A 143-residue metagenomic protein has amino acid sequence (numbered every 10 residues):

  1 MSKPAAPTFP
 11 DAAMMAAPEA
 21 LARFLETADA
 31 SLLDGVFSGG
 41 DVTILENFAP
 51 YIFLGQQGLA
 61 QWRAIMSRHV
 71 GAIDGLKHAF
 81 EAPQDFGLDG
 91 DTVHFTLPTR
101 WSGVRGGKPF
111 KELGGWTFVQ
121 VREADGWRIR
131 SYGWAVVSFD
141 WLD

Functional and structural regions predicted by a protein language model:
M1-G39: Short, low-complexity N-terminal intrinsically disordered segments enriched in polar/charged residues
A30-L88: A solvent-exposed, acidic/Ser-Thr-rich amphipathic alpha-helical stretch
A72, W101-K111: Short, cysteine-centered beta-strand-loop-beta hairpins and adjacent loop/turn segments enriched in charged/polar
K77, D91-F95, E112: Residue-level preference for beta-strand/loop junctions
F80-F86, T99-W101, G114-V121: Hydrophobic/aromatic beta-strand elements that line small-molecule binding cavities or substrate pockets in beta-rich
D85-H94, K108, Q120-R128: A short, structured loop/turn motif at beta-sheet edges
K111-D143: Short beta-strand edge/turn micro-motifs at domain boundaries
